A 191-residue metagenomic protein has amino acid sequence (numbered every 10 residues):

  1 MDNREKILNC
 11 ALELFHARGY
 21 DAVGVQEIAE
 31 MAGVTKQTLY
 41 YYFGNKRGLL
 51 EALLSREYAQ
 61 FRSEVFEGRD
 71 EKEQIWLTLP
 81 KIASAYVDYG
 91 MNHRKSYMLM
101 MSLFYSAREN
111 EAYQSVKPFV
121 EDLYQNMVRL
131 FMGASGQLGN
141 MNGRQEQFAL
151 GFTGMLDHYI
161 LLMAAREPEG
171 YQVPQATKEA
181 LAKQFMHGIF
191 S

Functional and structural regions predicted by a protein language model:
K6, C10, L14-G48, A52: Helix-turn-helix
C10-L14, Y89, M155: Short amphipathic alpha-helical elements of helix-turn-helix/winged-helix folds
A17-D21, K72, H93: Short coil/turn segments at alpha/beta junctions that flank glycine-rich nucleotide-binding fingerprints
A52, F66-N92, Q145-F152, Q175-K178: Hydrophobic alpha-helical connector segments
S55-R62: Short, basic, alpha-helical segments at the C-terminal edge of helix-turn-helix-like DNA-binding modules
R62-E67, N110-Q137, E146-L150, L161 (+2 more regions): Amphipathic alpha-helical packing segments from all-alpha helical-bundle domains
D88, Q125-G133, G154, H158-S191: C-terminal peripheral helix-coil segments that are non-catalytic and often amphipathic
D88-N126: Short secondary-structure transition hinges
